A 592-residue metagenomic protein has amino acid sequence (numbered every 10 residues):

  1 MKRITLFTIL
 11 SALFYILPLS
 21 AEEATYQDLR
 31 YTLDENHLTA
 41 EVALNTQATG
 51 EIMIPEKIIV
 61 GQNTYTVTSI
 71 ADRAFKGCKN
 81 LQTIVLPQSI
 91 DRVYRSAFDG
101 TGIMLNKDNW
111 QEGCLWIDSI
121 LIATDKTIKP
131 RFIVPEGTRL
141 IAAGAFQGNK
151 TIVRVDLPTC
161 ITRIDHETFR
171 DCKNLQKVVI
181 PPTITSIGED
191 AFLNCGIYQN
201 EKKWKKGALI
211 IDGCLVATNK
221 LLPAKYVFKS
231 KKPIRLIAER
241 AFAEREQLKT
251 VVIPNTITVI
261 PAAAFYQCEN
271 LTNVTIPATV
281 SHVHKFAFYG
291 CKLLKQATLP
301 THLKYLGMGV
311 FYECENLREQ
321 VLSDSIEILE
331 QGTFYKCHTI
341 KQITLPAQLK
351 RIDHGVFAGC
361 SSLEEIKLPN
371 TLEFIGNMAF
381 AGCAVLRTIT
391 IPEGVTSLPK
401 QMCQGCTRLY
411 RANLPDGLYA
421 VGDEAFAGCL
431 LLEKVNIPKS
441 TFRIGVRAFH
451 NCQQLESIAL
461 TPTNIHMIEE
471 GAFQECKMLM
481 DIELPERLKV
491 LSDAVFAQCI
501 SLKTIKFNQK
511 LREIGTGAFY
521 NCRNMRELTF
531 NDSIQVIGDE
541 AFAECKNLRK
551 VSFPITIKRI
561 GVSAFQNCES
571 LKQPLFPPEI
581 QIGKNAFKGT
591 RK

Functional and structural regions predicted by a protein language model:
M1-T5: Positively charged n-region of N-terminal signal peptides that target proteins for export
F7-I16: Bacterial N-terminal signal peptides
L19-Y26: Boundary at the C-terminal end of the N-terminal hydrophobic targeting segment
D28-H37, Q47-S69, K79-Y94, T101-D118 (+21 more regions): Structural signature of tandem-repeat unit edges
A40-E41: Non-globular, low-complexity intrinsically disordered regions
D72-A74, Y94-A97, A143-A145, D165-T168 (+17 more regions): Consensus positions within tandem repeat domains that build extended binding/scaffold surfaces
V216-A217, E540: Small beta-barrel nucleic-acid-binding modules, principally OB-folds
